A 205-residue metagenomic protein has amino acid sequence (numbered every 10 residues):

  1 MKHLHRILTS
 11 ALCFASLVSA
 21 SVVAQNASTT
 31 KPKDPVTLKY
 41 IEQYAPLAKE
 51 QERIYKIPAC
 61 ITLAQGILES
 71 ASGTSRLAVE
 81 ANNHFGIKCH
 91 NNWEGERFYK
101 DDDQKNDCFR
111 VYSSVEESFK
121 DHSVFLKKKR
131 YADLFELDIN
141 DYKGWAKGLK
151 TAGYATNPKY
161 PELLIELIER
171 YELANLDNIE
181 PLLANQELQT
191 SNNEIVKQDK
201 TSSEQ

Functional and structural regions predicted by a protein language model:
K2-R6, F14, A20-E204: Catalytic cores of secreted/periplasmic lytic hydrolases that degrade extracellular macromolecules
